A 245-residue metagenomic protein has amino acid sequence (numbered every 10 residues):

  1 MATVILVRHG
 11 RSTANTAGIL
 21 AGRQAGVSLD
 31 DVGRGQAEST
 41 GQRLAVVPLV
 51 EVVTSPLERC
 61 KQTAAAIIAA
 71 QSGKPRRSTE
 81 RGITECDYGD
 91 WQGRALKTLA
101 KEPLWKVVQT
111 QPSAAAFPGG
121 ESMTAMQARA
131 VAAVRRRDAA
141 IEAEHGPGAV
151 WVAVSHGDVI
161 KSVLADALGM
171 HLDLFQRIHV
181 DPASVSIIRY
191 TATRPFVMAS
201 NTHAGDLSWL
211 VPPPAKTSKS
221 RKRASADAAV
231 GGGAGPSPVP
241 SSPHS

Functional and structural regions predicted by a protein language model:
A2, C86-K97, A143, P147 (+1 more regions): Acidic, low-complexity terminal tails and accessory targeting/binding regions of phosphate-metabolizing enzymes
T3-H9: Short, hydrophobic/glycine-enriched beta-strand segments
V4, P147-S155: Generic beta-sheet signal
G10, G157: Active-site metal-binding loops of divalent metal-dependent hydrolases
R11-I67, A116-A132: Loop-to-helix element that buttresses phosphate recognition and phosphoryl-transfer chemistry
E38-K106, P240-S245: Phosphate-coordination/substrate-recognition cap region in phosphate-metabolizing enzymes
A45-P48, R137-A149: Glycine-rich phosphate-binding loop signature in dinucleotide/nucleotide-binding domains
L104-A125, K222-S225: Short glycine/proline- and acidic residue-enriched helix-loop micro-motifs that form flexible lids or anion-recognition
